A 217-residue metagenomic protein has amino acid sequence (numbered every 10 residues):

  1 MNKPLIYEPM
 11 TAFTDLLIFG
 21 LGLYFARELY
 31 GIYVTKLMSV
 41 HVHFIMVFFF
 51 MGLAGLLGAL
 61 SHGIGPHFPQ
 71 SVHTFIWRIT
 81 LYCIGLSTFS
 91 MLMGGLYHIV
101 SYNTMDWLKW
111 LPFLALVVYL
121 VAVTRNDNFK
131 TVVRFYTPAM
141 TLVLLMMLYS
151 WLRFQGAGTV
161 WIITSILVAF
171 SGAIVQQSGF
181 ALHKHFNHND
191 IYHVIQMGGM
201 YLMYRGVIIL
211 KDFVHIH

Functional and structural regions predicted by a protein language model:
M1-F49, H62-T80, T88-H217: Polytopic alpha-helical membrane-helix bundles and their juxtamembrane interface segments in multi-pass membrane
L56: Conserved phosphate-interacting/catalytic interface
A59: A cross-family glycoside hydrolase active-site/sugar-binding cleft signature
I84: Extended substrate/RNA-proximal surfaces in nucleic-acid metabolism proteins
